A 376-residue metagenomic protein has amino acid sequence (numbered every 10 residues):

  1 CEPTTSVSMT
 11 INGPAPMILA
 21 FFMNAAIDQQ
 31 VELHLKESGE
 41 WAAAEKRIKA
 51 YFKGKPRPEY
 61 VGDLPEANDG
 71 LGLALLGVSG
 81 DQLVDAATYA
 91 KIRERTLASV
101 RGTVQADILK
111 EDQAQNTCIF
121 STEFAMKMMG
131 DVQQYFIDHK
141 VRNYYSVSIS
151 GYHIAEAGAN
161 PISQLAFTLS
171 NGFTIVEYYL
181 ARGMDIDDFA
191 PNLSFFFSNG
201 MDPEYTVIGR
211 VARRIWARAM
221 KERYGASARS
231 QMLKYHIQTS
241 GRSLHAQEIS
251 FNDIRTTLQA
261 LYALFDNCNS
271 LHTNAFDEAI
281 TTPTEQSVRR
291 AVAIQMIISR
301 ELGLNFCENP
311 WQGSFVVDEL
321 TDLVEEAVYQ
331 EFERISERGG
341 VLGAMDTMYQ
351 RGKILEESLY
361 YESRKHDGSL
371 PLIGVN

Functional and structural regions predicted by a protein language model:
C1, P14-F21, L244-A260: Thiamine diphosphate
C1-N199, E204-Y205, R223, S230-H236 (+3 more regions): Catalytic alpha/beta active-site cores
V7, D112-I119, E156-A159, F197-E204 (+5 more regions): Short beta-alpha connecting loops at secondary-structure transitions that line or flank enzyme active sites
F21-Q29, M128-H139, T168-R182, V211-R223 (+7 more regions): Generic, well-ordered alpha-helical scaffold segments in large soluble proteins
N24, Q286-V288, L359-Y360: Short low-complexity, flexible loop/linker segments enriched in glycine and/or proline with clustered acidic
P58, Q295-M296, R300-N376: Flexible, glycine-rich loop/tail regions that form catalytic "lids" or insertion modules at the edges of active sites
D185-F189, A226-T239, Q247-F276, T284-E308 (+4 more regions): Flexible glycine/proline-rich, aromatic-decorated loop/lid segments
